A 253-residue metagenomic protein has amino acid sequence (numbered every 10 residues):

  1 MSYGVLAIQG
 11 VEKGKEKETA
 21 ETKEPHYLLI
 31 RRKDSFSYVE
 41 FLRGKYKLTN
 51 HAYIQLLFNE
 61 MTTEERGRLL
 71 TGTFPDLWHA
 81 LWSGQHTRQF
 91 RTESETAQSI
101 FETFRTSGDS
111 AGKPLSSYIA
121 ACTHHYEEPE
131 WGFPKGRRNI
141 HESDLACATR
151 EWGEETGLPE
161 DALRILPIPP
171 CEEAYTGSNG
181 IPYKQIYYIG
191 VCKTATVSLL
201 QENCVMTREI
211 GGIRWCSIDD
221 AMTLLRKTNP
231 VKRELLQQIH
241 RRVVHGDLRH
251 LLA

Functional and structural regions predicted by a protein language model:
M1, F36, L69, P75-G84 (+6 more regions): Nudix hydrolase/Nudix homology domain
M1-Y3, K23: Short, basic and Ser/Thr-rich N-terminal targeting/leader segments
Y3-Q9: Short beta-strand scaffold segments in enzyme catalytic cores
V5, Y27-L28, Y188: Well-ordered beta-strand positions enriched in small/hydrophobic/aromatic, beta-favoring residues
G10-E12, T176-N179: C-terminal functional regions of eukaryotic proteins
K17-A20: Compositionally biased low-complexity segments enriched in polar/charged residues
T22-E154, L158: Conserved Nudix-box catalytic region and its N-terminal flanking loop in Nudix hydrolases and closely related
P159-P170: A short coil-to-beta-strand element that immediately follows conserved catalytic motifs
